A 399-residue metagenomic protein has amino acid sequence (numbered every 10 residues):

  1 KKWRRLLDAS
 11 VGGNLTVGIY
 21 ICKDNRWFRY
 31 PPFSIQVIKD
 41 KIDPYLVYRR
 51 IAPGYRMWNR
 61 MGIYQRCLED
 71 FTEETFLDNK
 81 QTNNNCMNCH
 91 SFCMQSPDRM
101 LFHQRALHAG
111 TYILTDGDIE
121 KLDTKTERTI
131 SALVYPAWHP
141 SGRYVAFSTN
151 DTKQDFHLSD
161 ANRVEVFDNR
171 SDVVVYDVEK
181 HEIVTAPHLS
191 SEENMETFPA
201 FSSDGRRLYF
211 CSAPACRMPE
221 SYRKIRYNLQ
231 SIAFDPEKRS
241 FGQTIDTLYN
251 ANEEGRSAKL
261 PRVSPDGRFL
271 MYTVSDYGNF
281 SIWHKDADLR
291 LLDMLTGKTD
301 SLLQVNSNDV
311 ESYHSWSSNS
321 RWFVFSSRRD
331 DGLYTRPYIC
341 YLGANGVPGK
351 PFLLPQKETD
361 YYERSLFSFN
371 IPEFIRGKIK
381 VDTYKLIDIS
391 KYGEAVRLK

Functional and structural regions predicted by a protein language model:
K1-K399: Sequence signature of WD/YWTD-type beta-propeller architectures
